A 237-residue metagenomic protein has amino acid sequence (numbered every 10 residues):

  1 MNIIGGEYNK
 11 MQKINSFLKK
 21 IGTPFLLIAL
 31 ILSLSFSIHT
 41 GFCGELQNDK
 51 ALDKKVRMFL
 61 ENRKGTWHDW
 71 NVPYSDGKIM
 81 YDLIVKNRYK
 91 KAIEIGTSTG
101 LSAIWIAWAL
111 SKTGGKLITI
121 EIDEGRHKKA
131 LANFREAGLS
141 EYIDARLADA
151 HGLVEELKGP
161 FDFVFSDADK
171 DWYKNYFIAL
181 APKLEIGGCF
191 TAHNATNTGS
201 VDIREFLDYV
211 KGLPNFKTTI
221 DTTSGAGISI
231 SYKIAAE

Functional and structural regions predicted by a protein language model:
I3-Y8, I14, L18-T23, L30-I31 (+2 more regions): A short alpha-helical cap/connector motif
